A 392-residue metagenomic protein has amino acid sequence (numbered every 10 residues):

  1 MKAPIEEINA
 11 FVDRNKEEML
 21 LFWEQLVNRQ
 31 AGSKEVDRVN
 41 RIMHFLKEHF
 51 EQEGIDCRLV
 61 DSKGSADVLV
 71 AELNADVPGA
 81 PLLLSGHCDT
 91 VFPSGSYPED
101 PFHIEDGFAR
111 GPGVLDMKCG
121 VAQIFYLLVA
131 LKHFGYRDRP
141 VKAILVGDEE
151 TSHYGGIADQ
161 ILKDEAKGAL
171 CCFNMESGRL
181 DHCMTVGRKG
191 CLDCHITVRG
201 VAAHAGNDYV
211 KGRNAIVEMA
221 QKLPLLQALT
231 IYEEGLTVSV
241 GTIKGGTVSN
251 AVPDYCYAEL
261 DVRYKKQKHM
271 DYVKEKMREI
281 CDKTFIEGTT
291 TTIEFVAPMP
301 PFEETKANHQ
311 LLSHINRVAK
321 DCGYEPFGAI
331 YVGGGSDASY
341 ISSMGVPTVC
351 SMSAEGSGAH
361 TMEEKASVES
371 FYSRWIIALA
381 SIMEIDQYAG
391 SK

Functional and structural regions predicted by a protein language model:
K2-E7, A31-G32, S177-L180, V186 (+1 more regions): Metal-dependent amide/peptide-bond hydrolase catalytic core, centered on the "pita-bread" metallohydrolase fold
K2-P112, H133, A319: Acidic/His- and Gly-rich active-site-bordering loop/insert found across diverse amide/peptide-bond hydrolases
R58, L83, K142-I144, T292: A structural signal for isolated positions on well-ordered beta-strands in alpha/beta enzyme cores
P81-L83, A109, D116, L170-N174 (+2 more regions): Short glycine-aspartate micro-motif
C88, F108, I144-H153, M175-R179 (+2 more regions): Acidic, glycine-rich active-site loops and adjacent beta-strand->loop/helix elements that engage anionic groups
F92, F108-A122, H204: Glycine/serine-rich anion-binding loops at beta->alpha junctions that coordinate negatively charged ligand groups
G111-L115, V146-E150, A205-R213: Flexible, glycine/proline-enriched loop segments at strand-loop-helix junctions that form or flank small-ligand binding
M117-K189, D386-K392: Acidic/histidine-rich catalytic neighborhood of metal-dependent amide-processing enzymes
